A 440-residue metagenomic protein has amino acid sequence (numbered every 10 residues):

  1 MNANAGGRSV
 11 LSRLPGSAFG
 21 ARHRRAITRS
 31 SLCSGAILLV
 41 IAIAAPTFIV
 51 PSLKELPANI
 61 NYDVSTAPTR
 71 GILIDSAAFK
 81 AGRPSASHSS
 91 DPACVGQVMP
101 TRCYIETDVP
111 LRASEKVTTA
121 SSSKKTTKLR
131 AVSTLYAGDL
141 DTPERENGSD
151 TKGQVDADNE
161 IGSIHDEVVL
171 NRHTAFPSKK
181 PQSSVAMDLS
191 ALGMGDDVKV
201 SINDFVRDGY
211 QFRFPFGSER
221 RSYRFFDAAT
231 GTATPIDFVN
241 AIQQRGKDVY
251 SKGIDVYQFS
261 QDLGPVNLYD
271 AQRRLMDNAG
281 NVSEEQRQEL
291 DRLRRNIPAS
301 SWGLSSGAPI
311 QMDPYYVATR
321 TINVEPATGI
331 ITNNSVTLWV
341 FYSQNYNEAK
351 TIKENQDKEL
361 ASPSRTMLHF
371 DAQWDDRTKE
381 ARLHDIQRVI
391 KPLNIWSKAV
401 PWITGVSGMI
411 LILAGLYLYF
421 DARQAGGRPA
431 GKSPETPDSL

Functional and structural regions predicted by a protein language model:
N2-T28, R423: Cytosolic-side transmembrane helix boundary signature
R8-L14, R70-G82, R428-L440: A short, highly charged, low-complexity intrinsically disordered segment
G16-G193: Solvent-exposed N-terminal domain segments of exported/luminal and surface proteins
R22-C33, P46-V50, P392-L440: Juxtamembrane interface at the cytosolic side of transmembrane helices
E144-E160, Q243-I254, N347-A361: Intrinsically disordered, low-complexity coil segments
Q182-P235: A surface/extracellular/periplasmic glyco- and lipid-processing/surface-interacting theme
G217-N345: Membrane-proximal low-complexity regions enriched in glycine and acidic/polar residues
P298, G303-P401, G408-L411, G415: Membrane-proximal extracellular "stem/stalk" segments of glycoproteins immediately N-terminal to a transmembrane helix
